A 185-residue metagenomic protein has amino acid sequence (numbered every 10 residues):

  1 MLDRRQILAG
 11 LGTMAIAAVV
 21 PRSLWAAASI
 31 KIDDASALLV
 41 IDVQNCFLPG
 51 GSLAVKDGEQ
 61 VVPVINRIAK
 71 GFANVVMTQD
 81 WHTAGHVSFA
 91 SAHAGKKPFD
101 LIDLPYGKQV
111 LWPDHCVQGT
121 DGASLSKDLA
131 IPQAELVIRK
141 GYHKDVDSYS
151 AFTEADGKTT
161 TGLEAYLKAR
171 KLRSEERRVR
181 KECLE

Functional and structural regions predicted by a protein language model:
M1-M14: N-terminal secretory signal peptides and thylakoid transit peptides that target proteins across membranes
T13, S23-L24: Cleavable N-terminal signal peptides
I16-V19: Sec-dependent N-terminal signal peptides of Gram-negative exported proteins
A27-T153, A169: Active-site acidic carboxylates
T153-A165: Active-site glycine-rich loop that binds ribose-phosphate moieties when present
K168-S174: Short, surface-exposed connector motifs at secondary-structure boundaries
E176-R177, K181-E185: Single conserved hydrophobic/aromatic residue that forms the stacking wall/gate of nucleotide- or nucleobase-binding
